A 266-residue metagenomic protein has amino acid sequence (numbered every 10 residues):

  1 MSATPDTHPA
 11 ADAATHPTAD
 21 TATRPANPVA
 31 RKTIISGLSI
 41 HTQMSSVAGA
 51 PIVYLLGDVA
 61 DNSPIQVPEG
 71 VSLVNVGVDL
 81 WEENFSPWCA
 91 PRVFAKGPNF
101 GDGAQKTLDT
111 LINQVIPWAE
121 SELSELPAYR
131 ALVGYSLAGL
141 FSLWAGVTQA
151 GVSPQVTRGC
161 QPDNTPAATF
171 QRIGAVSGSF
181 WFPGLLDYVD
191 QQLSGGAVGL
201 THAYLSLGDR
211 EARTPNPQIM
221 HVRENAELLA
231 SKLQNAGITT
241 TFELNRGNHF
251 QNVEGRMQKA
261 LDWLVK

Functional and structural regions predicted by a protein language model:
S2-P5, R24-K266: Non-catalytic cap/lid and distal C-terminal segments of serine-dependent acyl enzymes
T4, H8, D12, H16 (+1 more regions): Asp/Glu-rich intrinsically disordered low-complexity tracts
